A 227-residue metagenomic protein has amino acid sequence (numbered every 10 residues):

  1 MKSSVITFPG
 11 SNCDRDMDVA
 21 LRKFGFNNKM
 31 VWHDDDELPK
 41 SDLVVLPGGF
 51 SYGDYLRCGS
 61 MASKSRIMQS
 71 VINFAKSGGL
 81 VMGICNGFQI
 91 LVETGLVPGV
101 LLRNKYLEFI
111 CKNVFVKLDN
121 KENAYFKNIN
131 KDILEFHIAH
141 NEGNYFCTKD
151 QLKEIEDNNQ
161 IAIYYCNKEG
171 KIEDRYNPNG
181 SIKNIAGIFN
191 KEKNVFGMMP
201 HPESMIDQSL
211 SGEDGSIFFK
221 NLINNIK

Functional and structural regions predicted by a protein language model:
M1-I84, L91-P98, N104-F109, K117 (+3 more regions): N-terminal beta1-alpha1 cap of cysteine-dependent amidohydrolase-like domains
I72-K76, L101-K227: Amide-donor transfer/coupling interface in amidating biosynthetic enzymes
G87-F88, E122: Short, flexible active-site-adjacent loop segments at beta-strand->alpha-helix junctions, enriched in small/polar
